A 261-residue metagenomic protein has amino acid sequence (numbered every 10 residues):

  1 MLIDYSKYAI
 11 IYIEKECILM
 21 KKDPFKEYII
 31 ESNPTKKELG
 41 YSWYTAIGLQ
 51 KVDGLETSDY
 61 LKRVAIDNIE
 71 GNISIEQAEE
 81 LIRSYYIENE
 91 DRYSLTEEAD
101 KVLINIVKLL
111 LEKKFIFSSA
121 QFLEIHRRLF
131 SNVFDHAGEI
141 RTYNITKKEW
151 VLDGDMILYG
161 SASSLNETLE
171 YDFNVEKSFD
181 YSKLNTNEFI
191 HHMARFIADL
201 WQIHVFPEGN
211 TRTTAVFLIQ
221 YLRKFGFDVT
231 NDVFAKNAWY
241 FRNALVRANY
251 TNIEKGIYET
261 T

Functional and structural regions predicted by a protein language model:
M1-T261: FIC/Doc superfamily catalytic core
